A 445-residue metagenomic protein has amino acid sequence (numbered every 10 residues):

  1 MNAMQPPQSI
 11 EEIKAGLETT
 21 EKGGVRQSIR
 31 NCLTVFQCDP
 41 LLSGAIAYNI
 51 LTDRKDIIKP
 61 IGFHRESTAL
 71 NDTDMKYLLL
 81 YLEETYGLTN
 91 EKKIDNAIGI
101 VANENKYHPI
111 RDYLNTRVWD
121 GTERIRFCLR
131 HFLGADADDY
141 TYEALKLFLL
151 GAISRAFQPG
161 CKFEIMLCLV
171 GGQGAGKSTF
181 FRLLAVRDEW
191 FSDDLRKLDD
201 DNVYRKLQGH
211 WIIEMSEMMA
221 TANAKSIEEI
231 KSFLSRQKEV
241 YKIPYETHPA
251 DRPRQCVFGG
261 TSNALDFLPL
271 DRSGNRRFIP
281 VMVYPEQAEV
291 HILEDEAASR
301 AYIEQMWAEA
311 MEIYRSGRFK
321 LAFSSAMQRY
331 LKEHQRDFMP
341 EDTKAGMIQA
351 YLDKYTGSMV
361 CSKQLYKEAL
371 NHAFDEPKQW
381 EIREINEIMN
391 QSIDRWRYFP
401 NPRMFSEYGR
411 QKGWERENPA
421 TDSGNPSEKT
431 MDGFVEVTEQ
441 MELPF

Functional and structural regions predicted by a protein language model:
M1-R124, E143, D375-E376, W380 (+4 more regions): N-terminal nucleic-acid engagement/recognition segments and initiation subdomains in replication, restriction
I98-Q208: P-loop NTPase catalytic core of nucleic-acid-dependent motor ATPases
V203-Q208, I243-T261: AAA+/SF3 P-loop NTPase mechanochemical coupling elements
I212-L234, P269-G274: Conserved AAA+/SF3 P-loop NTPase catalytic/coupling segment centered on the Walker-B
I227-T247: Conserved catalytic/switch belt of AAA+ P-loop NTPases
L270-A288: A short helix-turn-beta junction within AAA+ P-loop NTPase domains corresponding to the substrate/partner-engaging
I313-G357: Conserved alpha/beta core segments of nucleic-acid transaction machinery
S362-F374: DNA-recognition alpha helix
